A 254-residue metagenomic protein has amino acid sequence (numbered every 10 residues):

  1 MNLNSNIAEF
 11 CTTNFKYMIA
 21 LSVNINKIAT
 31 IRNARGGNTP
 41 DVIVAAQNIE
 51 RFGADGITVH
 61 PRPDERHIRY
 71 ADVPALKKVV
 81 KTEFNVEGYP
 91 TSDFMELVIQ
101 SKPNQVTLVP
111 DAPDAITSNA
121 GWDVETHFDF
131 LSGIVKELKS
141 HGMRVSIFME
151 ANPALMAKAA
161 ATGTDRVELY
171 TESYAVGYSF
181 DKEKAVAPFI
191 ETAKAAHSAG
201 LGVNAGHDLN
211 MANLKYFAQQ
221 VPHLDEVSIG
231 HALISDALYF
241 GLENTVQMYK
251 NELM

Functional and structural regions predicted by a protein language model:
T12-D93, L97-P103, K184: Conserved N-terminal beta1-alpha1 strand-loop-helix module at the mouth
I19-I25, I57-V59, F84-V86, V106-L108 (+4 more regions): Hydrophobic faces of well-ordered beta-strands that scaffold small-molecule active sites in alpha/beta enzyme cores
G53-D55, V79-K81, Q100-V106, S140 (+2 more regions): Glycine-enriched alpha-helix->loop->beta-strand junction motifs that scaffold or abut catalytic
R66-S92, T126-S146, K182-A205, Y249-L253: Alpha-helix-loop-beta-strand connector modules within alpha/beta enzyme cores
K77, A120, D181-K182, D236-M254: C-terminal helical cap(s) of enzyme catalytic domains, especially alpha/beta-barrels
S92-S101, N152-T162, L209-L224: Catalytic cores of alpha/beta
L108-A115, R166-Y178, H223-L242: Glycine-rich phosphate-binding active-site loops on the catalytic face of alpha/beta enzymes
R144-A196: Histidine/lysine/aspartate-rich catalytic loop segments that bind and position anionic ligands
